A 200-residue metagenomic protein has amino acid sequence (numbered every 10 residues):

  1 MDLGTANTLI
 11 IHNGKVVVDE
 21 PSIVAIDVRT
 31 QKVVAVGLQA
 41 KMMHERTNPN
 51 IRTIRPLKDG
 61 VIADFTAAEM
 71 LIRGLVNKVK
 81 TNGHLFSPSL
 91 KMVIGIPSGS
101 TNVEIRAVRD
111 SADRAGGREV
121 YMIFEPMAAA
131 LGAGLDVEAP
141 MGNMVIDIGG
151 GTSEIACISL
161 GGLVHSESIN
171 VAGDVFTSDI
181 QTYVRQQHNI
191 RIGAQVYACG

Functional and structural regions predicted by a protein language model:
M1-I148, A156-G200: Nucleotide/phosphate-binding catalytic cleft detector across ATP-hydrolyzing and phosphate-transferring enzymes
